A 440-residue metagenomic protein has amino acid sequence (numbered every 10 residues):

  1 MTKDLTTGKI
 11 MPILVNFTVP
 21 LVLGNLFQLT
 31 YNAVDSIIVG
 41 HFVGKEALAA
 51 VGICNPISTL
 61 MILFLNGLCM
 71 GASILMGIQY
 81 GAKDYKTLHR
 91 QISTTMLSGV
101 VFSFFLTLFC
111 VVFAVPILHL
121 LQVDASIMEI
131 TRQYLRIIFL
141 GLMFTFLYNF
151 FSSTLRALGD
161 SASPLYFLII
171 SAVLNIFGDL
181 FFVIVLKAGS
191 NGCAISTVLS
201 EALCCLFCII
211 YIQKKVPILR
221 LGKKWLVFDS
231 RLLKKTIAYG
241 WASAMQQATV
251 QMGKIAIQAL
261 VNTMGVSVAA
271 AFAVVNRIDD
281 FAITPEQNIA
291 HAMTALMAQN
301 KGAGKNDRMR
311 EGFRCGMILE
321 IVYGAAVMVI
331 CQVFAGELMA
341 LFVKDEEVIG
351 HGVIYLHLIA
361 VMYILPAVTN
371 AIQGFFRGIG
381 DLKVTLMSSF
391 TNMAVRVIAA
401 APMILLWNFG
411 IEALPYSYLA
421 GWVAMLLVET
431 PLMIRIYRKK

Functional and structural regions predicted by a protein language model:
M1-T18, M76-G141, V185-W241, M297-M362 (+1 more regions): Short alpha-helical transmembrane segments in multi-pass integral membrane proteins
L5-F42, P56-G71, L75, V100-T107 (+6 more regions): N-terminal transmembrane alpha-helices
N16-D35, I137, S171, S200-C204 (+4 more regions): Transmembrane helical elements of multi-pass membrane transporters/channels
L21, N25, I37, I74 (+15 more regions): Transmembrane alpha-helix boundary and packing residues in multipass membrane permease domains and related
L26, T30-A49, L118-A125, F181-A188 (+5 more regions): Helix-terminus/linker motif at the lipid-water interface of multi-pass membrane proteins
V39-T59, S126-I130, S190-N191, L232-Y239 (+5 more regions): Interfacial/gating helices of multi-pass transporter permease domains
L48-L108, T145-P164, A271-A335, P366-G380 (+1 more regions): Small-residue-rich hydrophobic transmembrane alpha-helices
C69, I137-R156, P164-A172, C193-C208 (+4 more regions): Short runs within selected transmembrane alpha-helices of multi-pass transporters and secretion channels
